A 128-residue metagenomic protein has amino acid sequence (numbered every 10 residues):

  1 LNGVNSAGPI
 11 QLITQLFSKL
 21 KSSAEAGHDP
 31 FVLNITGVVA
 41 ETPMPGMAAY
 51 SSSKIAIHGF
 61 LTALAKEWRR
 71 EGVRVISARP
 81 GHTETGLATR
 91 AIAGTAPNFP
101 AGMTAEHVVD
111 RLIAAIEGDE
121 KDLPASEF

Functional and structural regions predicted by a protein language model:
I13-T14, T62: A short, exposed helix-loop element centered on a Lys and neighboring polar residues
K19, T42, A63-V73: Active-site-adjacent segment of SDR/Rossmann-fold oxidoreductases
G37: Residue(s) in the substrate-gating loop at a strand-loop-helix junction that position the organic substrate next
M44-A48: Active-site loop immediately N-terminal to the catalytic Tyr-X3-Lys motif of short-chain dehydrogenase/reductase
Y50, K54: Active-site YXXXK catalytic motif of short-chain dehydrogenase/reductase
S77, T95-F128: C-terminal helical subdomain
P80-R90, G94: Short, flexible catalytic-loop segment of classical short-chain dehydrogenase/reductase
